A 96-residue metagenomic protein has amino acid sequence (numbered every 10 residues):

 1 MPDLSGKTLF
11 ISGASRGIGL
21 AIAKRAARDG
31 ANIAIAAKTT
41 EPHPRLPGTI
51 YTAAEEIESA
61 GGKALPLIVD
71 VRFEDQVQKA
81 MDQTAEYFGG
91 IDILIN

Functional and structural regions predicted by a protein language model:
P2-G89: Short-chain dehydrogenase/reductase
D92: Conserved acidic residues
